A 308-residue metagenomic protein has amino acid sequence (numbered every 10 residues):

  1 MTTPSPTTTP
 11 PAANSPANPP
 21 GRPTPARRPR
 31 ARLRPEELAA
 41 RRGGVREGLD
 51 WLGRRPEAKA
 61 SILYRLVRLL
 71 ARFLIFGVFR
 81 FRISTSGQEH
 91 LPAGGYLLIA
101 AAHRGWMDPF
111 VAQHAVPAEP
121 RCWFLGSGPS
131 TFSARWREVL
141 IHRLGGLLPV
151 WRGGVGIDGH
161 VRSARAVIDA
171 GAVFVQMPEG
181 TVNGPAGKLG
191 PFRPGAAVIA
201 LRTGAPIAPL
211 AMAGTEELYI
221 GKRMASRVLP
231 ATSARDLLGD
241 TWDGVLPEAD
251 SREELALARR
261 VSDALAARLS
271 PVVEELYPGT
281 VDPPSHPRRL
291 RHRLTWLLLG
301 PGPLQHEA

Functional and structural regions predicted by a protein language model:
T2-R55, K59, D158-A308: Non-catalytic C-terminal accessory region of glycerolipid acyltransferases and related lyso-lipid remodeling enzymes
D50, E57, S61-F79, E138 (+3 more regions): Short hydrophobic helices that act as membrane-entry/anchoring signals
A60-Y64, S127-G128, G153-G154, P185-A186: A generic secondary-structure micro-motif detector that highlights 1-2 residue hydrophobic/ambivalent hotspots embedded
R72-H103: Helix-to-loop junction immediately C-terminal to a conserved catalytic motif
F81, G105, G153-D158, L189: A conditional alpha-helix N-cap/helix-loop micro-motif detector
T85, A134-R135, D158-V161: Structural motif corresponding to alpha-helix initiation and N-cap regions
H90, H114-A115, R165-D169: Short, charge-rich binding segments
A93-G154: Catalytic core of membrane glycerolipid acyltransferases/transacylases, capturing the structured, soluble-facing
